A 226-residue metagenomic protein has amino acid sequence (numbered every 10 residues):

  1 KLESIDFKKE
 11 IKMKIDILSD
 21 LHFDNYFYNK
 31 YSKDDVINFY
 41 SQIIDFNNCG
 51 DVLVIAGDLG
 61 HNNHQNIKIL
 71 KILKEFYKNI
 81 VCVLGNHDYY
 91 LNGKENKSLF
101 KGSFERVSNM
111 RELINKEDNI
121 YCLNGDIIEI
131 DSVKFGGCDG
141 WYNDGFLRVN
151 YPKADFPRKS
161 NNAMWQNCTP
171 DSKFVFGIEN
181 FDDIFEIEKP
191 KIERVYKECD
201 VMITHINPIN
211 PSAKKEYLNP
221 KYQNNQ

Functional and structural regions predicted by a protein language model:
L2-C82, D88-K94: N-terminal active-site segment of His-dependent metallophosphoesterases
I11-D16, I127-G137: Beta-strand-turn-beta hairpins that frame and shape the catalytic cleft of phosphate-ester-processing enzymes
H22-Y28, G60-Q65, H87-S98, I127-E129 (+3 more regions): Active-site environment of divalent metal-dependent phosphoester hydrolases
Y28-D34, N92-E105, K214-Q223: Short, flexible/disordered intra-domain loops and linkers
I43-I44, K68-K74, E117-S132, E188-E198: Short amphipathic alpha-helices and their capping/turn segments at secondary-structure boundaries
V52, N79-V81, Y121, K134 (+1 more regions): Proline-centered loop/turn at the N-terminus of a beta-strand
S103-L113, Y121-L123: Glycine/small-residue-rich loop that forms an oxyanion/phosphate-binding "nest" at active or ligand-binding sites
G136-Y222: Active-site-proximal loop/helix segment associated with metal-binding centers of metalloenzymes
